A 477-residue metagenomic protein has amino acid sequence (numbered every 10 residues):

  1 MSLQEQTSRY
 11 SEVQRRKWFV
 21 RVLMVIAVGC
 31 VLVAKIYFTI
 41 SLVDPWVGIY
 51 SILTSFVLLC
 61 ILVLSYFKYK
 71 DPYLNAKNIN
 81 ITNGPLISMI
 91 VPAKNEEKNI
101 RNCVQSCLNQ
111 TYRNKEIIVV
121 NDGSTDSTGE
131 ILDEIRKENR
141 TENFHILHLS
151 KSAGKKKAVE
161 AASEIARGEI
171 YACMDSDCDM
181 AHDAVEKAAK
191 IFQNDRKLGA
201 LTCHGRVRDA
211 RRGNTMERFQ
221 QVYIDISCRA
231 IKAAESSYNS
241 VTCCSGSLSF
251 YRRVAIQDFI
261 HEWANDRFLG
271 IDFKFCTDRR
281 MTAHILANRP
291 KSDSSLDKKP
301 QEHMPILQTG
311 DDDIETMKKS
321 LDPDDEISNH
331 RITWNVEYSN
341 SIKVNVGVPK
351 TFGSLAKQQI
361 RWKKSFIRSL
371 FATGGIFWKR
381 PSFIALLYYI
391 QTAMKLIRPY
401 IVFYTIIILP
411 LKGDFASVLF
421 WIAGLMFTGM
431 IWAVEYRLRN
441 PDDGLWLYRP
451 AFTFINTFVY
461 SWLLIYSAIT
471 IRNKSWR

Functional and structural regions predicted by a protein language model:
S2-N102: N-proximal low-complexity "stem/linker" segments adjacent to membrane-targeting elements
S2-Q6, K364-P381, L411-F415: Hydrophobic, membrane-facing alpha-helical anchors
Y10-V20, R380-I397: Loop-to-transmembrane boundary segments
A34-Y69, I79-I81, Y388-K474: Membrane-embedded multi-pass helical conduit in multi-pass membrane proteins, especially envelope-biosynthetic
I79-W378: Non-transmembrane catalytic domains and loops of membrane-associated enzymes and transporters that build or traffic
S245-Y251, D266-R267, L386-T392, T405-I407: A general structural signal for short secondary-structure boundary/capping elements
